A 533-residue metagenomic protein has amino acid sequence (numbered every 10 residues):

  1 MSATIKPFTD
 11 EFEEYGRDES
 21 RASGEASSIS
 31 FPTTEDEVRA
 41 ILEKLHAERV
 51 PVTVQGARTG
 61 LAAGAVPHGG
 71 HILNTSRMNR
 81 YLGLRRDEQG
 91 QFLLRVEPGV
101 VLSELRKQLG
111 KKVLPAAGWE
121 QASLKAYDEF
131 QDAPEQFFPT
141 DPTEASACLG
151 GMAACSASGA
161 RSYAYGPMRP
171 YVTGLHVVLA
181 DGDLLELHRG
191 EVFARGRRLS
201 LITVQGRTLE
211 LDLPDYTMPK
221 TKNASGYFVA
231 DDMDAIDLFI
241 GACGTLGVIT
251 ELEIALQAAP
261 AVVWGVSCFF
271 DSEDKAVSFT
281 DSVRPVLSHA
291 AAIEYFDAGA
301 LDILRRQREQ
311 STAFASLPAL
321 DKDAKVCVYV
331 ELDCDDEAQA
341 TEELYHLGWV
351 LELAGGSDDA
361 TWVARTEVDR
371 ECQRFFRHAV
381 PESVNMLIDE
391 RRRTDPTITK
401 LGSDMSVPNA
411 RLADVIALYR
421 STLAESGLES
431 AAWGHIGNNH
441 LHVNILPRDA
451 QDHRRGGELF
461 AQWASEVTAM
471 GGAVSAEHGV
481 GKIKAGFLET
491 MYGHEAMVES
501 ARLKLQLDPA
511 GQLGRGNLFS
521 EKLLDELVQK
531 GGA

Functional and structural regions predicted by a protein language model:
M1-A47, A57-L94, L102, K107-S123 (+7 more regions): N-terminal flexible segment immediately upstream of the FAD-binding catalytic core in FAD-dependent oxidoreductases
T9, I240-A242, V248-G457, E466 (+1 more regions): C-terminal substrate-recognition/cap domain of FAD-linked oxidoreductases
L82, P98, S103, K107-K111 (+4 more regions): FAD-binding subdomain of flavoenzyme oxidoreductases
H435, A473-V480, R515-L518: Short acidic/histidine-rich active-site segments
A485-A533: Activity-critical C-terminal alpha-helical subdomain
